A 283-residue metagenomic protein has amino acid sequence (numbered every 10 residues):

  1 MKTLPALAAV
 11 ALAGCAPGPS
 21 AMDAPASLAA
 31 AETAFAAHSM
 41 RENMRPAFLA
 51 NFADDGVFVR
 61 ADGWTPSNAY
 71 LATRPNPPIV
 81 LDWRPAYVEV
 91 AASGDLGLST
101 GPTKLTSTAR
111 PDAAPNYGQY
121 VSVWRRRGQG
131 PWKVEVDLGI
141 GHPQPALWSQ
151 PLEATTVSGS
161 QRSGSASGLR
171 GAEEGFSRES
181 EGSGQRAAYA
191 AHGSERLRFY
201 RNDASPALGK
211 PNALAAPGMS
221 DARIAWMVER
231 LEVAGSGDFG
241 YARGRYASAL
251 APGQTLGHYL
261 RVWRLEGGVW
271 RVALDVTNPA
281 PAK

Functional and structural regions predicted by a protein language model:
M1-L7: Sec-dependent signal peptide recognition, specifically the positively charged N-region followed immediately by
C15-N51, D112, K133-E135, I140-R186 (+1 more regions): Short, low-complexity N-terminal intrinsically disordered segments enriched in polar/charged residues
A26-A29, N43-S93, P115, R186-G237 (+1 more regions): A solvent-exposed, acidic/Ser-Thr-rich amphipathic alpha-helical stretch
F35-A36, W83, L96-T100, V121-W124 (+5 more regions): Short, structured motif recognition centered on aromatic/hydrophobic residues
Y70-A72, P85-V90, T103-L105, Q119-R126 (+3 more regions): Hydrophobic/aromatic beta-strand elements that line small-molecule binding cavities or substrate pockets in beta-rich
R84-A92, D137-P145, Q150-T155, A222-S236 (+2 more regions): Glycine-rich beta-strand-turn "strand-cap" elements at beta-sheet edges
P115-E153, L256-P281: Short beta-strand edge/turn micro-motifs at domain boundaries
